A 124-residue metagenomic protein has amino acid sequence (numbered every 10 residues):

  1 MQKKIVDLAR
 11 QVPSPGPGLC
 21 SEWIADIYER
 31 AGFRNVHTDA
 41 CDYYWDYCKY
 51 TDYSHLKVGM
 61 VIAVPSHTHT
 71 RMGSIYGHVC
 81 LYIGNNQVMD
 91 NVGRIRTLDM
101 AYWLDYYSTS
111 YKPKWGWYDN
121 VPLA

Functional and structural regions predicted by a protein language model:
M1-T38, W45, K57, S74-H78: N-terminal capping segments
K3-S14, I75-G77, Y82-A124: Aromatic- and glycine-rich peptidoglycan recognition patches
A25-I27, D42-D52, A101-Y106, S110 (+1 more regions): Intrinsically disordered, low-complexity N-terminal regions enriched in serine/proline/glycine with scattered basic
R30-A31, V61, K114, D119: Generic alpha-helical hydrophobic packing signal
F33-L98: ...with weaker cross-activation on analogous glycine-rich loops/strands in unrelated enzymes
